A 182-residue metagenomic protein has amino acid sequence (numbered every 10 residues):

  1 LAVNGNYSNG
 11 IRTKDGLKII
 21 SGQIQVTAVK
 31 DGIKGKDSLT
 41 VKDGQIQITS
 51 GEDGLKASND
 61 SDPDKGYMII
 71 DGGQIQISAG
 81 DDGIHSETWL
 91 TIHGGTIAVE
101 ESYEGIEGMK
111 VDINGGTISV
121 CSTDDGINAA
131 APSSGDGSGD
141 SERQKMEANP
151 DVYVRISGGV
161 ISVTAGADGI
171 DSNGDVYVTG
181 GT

Functional and structural regions predicted by a protein language model:
L1-T182: A composition-driven surface/loop motif
